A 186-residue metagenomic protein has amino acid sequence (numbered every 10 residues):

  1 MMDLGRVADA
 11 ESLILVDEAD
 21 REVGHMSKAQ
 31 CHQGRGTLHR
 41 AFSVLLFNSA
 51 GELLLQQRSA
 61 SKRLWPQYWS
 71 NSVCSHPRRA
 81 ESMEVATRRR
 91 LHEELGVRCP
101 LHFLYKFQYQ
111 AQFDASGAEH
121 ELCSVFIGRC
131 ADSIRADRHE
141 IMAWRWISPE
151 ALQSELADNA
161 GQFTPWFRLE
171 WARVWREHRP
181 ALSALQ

Functional and structural regions predicted by a protein language model:
D3-S43, F47-S49: Acidic, metal-coordinating catalytic segment for phosphate/diphosphate chemistry, firing primarily on the Nudix
V7, S70-N71, A136-E140: Short glycine-enriched loop/turn motifs at secondary-structure junctions
Q30, R79, Y105-Q186: Nudix hydrolase/Nudix homology domain
G34-G36, L64-W69, I147-S148: A short, polar/proline- and glycine-enriched secondary-structure boundary/capping micro-motif
G36-L38, W65, S116-H120: A generic structural micro-feature
A41-V73: A glycine-rich, hydrophobic loop/mini-helix early in the fold
L54-L55, S72-L104, F126: The catalytic Nudix box helix
